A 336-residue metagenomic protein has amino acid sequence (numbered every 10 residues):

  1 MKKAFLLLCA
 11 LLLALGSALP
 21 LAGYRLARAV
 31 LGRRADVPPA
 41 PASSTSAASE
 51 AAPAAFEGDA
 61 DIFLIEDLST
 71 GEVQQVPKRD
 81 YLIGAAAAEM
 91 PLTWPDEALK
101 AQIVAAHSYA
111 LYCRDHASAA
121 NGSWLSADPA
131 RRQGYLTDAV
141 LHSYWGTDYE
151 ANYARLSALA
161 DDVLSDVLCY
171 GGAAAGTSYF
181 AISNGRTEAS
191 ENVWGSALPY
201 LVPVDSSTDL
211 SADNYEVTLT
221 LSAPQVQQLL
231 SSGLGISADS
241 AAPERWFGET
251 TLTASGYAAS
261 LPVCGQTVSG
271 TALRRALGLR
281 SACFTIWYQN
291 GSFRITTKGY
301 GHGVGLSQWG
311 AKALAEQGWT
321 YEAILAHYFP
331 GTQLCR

Functional and structural regions predicted by a protein language model:
M1-R336: Conserved, single-site charged/polar hotspot
